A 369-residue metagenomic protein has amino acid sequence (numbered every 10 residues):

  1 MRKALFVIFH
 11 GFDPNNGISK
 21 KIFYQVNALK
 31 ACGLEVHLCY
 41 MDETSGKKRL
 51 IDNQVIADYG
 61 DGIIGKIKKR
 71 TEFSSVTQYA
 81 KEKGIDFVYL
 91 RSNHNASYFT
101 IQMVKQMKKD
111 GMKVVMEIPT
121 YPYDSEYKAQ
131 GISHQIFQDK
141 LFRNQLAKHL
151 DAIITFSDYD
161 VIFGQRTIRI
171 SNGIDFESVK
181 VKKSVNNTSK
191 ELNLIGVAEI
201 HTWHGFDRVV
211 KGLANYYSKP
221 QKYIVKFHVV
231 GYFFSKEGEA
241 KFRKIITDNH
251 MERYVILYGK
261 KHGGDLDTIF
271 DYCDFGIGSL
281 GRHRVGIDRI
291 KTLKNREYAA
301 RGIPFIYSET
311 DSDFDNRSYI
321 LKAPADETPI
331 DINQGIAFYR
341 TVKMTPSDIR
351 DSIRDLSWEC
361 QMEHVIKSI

Functional and structural regions predicted by a protein language model:
L5-V7, V185-H204, V210-L213, F227-H228: Conserved donor-binding/catalytic core segment of Leloir-type glycosyltransferases
N16, N95, H204, G264-I269 (+2 more regions): Nucleotide-sugar-dependent
G17, E327-I330, R340-I369: A charged, aromatic-enriched C-terminal amphipathic alpha-helix characteristic of glycosyltransferases across folds
Y24-N27, S74, Y98, Q102-K109 (+3 more regions): Membrane-proximal helix-turn-helix segments that form the acceptor-binding/catalytic region of lipid-linked
K140-K182: Donor nucleotide-sugar binding/catalytic pocket of nucleotide-sugar-dependent glycosyltransferases
V225-K241, G259: Glycosyltransferase donor-sugar binding loop
E239-T268, Y272: Nucleotide-activated donor-binding/catalytic signature segment of Leloir-type glycosyltransferases, i.e., the conserved
F314-A337: Change "using UDP/GDP/dTDP sugars" to "using nucleotide sugars
